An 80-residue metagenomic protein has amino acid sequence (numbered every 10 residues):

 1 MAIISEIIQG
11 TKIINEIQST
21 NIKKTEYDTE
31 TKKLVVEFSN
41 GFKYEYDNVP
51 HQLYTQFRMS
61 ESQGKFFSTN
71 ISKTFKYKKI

Functional and structural regions predicted by a protein language model:
M1-I80: Acidic/histidine-enriched, beta-strand-rich ligand/metal-binding domains
